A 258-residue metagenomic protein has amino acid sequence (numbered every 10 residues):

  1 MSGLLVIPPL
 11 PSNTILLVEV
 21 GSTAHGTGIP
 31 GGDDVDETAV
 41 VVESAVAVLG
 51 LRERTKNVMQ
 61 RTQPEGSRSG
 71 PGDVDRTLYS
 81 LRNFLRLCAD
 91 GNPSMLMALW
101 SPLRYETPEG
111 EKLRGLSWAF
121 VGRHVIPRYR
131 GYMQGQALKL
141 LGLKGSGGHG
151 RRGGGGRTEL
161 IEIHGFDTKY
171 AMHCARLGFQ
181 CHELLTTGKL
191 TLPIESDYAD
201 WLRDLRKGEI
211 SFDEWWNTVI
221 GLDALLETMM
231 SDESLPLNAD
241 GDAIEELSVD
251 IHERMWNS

Functional and structural regions predicted by a protein language model:
M1-S22: Helical scaffold of the NTase/Pol beta-like nucleotidyltransferase catalytic core
S22-H25, E43-V46, H182-E183, L190-T191: Short, solvent-exposed loop/turn segments at secondary-structure junctions
G26-M59, C174: Catalytic metal-binding acidic patch
P30, G72-R76, E162-K169: Conserved aromatic-histidine-acidic binding/catalytic patches
V41, C88, G178-C181, L185 (+1 more regions): Generic structural signal for hydrophobic core residues of well-folded globular domains
G50-H149: A basic- and aromatic-enriched beta-loop-alpha substructure that forms the phosphate/nucleotide- and DNA/RNA-contacting
E106-S248: Conserved nucleotidyltransferase catalytic core and NTase-mimicking acidic/glycine-rich helix/loop elements in nucleic
I244-S258: A cross-kingdom marker for long, charged
